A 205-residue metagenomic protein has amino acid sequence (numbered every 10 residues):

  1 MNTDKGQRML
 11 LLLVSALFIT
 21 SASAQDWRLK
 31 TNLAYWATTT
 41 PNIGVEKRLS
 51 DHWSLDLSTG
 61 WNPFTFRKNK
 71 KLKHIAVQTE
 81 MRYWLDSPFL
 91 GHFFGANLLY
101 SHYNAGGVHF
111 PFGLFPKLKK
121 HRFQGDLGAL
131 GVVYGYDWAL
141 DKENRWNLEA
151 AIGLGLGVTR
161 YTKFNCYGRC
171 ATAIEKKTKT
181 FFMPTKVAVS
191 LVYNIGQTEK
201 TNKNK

Functional and structural regions predicted by a protein language model:
M1-L10: Bacterial N-terminal signal peptides that target proteins for export
L10-F18: Bacterial N-terminal signal peptides
T20-D26: Sec/Tat signal peptide C-region and signal peptidase I cleavage site
L29, T39-I43, T59, I75-T79 (+3 more regions): Hydrophobic, lipid-facing positions within transmembrane beta-strands of outer-membrane proteins
A34-W36, G60-N62, N97-S101, A151-G157 (+1 more regions): Outer-membrane beta-barrel pore domains and translocons
K47-A150: Gram-negative (and chloroplast) outer-membrane scaffold detector with strong preference for beta-barrel transmembrane
F66-N69, Y103-H109, V158-N165, T198-N202: Outer-membrane beta-barrel proteins
F182-K205: Outer-membrane beta-barrel "beta-signal"
